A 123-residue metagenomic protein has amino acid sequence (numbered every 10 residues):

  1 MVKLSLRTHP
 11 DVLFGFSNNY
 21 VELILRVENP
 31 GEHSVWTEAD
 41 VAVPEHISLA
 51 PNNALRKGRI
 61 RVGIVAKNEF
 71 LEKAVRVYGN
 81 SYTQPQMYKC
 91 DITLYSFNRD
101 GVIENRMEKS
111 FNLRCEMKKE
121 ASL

Functional and structural regions predicted by a protein language model:
M1-P30, R59-I64: Beta-sheet-dominated interaction scaffolds and their linkers
F16, S81-D91: Short glycine/proline/serine/threonine-rich loop/turn segments at secondary-structure transition edges
P30-S48: Short acidic, flexible loop segments centered on an aromatic residue
G31-T37, P85-M87, E104: Short acidic/proline- and small/hydrophobic-mixed sequence motifs that coincide with surface turns and coil-to-beta
H46-R61: Short beta-strand and strand-turn-strand segments in soluble, beta-rich domains
K73-Y82: Short, hydrophobic beta-strand segments
I92-G101: Enriched for extracellular/lumenal, surface-exposed ectodomains of secreted and cell-surface proteins
V102-L123: Short beta-strand elements
